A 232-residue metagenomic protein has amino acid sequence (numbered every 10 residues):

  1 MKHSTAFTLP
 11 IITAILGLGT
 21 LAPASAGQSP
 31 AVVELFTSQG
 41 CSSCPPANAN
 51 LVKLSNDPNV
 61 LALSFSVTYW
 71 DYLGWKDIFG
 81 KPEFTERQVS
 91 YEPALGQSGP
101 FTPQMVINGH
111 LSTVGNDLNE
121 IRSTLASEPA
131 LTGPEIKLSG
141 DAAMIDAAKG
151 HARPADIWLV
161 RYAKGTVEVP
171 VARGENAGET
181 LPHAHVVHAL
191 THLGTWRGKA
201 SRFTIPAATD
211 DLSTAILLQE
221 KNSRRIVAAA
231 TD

Functional and structural regions predicted by a protein language model:
M1-A6: Positively charged n-region of N-terminal signal peptides that target proteins for export
T8-T20: Bacterial N-terminal signal peptides
A22-A24: Intrinsically disordered, low-complexity segments enriched in serine/threonine/proline/glycine and often basic
A26-F65: Local sequence-structure signature of Cys/Sec-based thiol-disulfide redox active-site neighborhoods
S38-S42, V67-Y72, L111-V114: Solvent-exposed loop/turn segments at secondary-structure junctions within structured extracellular/periplasmic domains
P45-N48, G74, D117: Short, solvent-exposed loop/turn and secondary-structure capping segments
N59-T85, G99: Thiol-based oxidoreductase modules, predominantly thioredoxin-like and allied folds used for disulfide exchange
I78-P100, Q104, H110-D232: Short, conserved sequence motifs used for protein processing/export or organelle targeting and for catalysis
